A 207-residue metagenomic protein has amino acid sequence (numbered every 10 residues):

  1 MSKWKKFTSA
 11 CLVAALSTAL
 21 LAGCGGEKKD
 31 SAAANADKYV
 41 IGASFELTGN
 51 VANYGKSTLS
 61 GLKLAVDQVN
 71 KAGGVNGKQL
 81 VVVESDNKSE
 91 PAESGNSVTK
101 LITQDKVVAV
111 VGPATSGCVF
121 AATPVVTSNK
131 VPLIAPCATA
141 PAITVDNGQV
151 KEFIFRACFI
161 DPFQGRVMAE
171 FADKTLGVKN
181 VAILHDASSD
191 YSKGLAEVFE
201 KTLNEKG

Functional and structural regions predicted by a protein language model:
M1-V40, K71: Short, low-complexity disordered leader/linker segments with a strong preference for bacterial N-terminal type II
K28, Y54-T58, A72-V145: Beta-alpha junction/loop-to-helix N-cap segments that form part of ligand/metal-binding clefts
K28-A36, L59-V82, N204-G207: Signal peptide-proximal N-terminal region of secreted/periplasmic/extracellular or secretory-lumen proteins
N35, G42-K63, S85-A92, A114-T115 (+1 more regions): Extracytoplasmic "Venus flytrap"
G61, E93-S97, Q164-F171: Well-ordered alpha-helical segments embedded in enzymatic catalytic cores
G61-L64, Q68, K100, F171 (+2 more regions): Structural preference for long, well-ordered alpha-helical segments within the folded cores of structured domains
V107-G207: Extracytoplasmic ligand/sensor domains, especially the bilobed periplasmic-binding protein
